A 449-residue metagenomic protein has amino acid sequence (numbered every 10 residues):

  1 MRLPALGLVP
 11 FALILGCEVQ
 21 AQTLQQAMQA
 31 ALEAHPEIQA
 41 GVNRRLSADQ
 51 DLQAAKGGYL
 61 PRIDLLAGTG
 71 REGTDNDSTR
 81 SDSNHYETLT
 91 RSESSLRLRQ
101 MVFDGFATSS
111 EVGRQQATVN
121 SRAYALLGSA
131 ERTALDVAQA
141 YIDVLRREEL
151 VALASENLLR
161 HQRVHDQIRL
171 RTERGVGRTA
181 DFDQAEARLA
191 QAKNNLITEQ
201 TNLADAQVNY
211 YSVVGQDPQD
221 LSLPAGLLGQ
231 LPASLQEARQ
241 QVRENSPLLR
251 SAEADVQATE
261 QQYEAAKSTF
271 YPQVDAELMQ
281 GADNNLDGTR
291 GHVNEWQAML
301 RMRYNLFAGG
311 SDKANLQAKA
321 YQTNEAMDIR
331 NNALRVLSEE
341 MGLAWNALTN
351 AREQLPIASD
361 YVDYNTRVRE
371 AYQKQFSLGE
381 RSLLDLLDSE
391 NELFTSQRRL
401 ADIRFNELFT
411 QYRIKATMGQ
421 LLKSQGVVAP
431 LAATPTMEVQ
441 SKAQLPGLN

Functional and structural regions predicted by a protein language model:
M1-G7: Bacterial N-terminal signal peptides that target proteins for export
G16-C17: N-terminal signal peptide c-region/cleavage motif recognized by signal peptidases
Q39, R62-T88, R99-G128, R250 (+4 more regions): Small/polar (Gly/Ser/Thr/Ala-rich) solvent-exposed segments that form structured loops/beta-strands/short helices used
A40-A55, S129, T133-L153, R163 (+5 more regions): Amphipathic alpha-helical coiled-coil segments
G73, R399-N449: Acidic, low-complexity, intrinsically disordered peripheral segments
S95-R97, Y141, D275, M299-R301 (+1 more regions): Membrane-embedded beta-strand positions in outer-membrane beta-barrel channels/transporters
R132-R243, A344-A347, A351, E392-L393 (+2 more regions): Periplasmic alpha-helical coiled-coil/stalk elements that build and connect Gram-negative outer-membrane
